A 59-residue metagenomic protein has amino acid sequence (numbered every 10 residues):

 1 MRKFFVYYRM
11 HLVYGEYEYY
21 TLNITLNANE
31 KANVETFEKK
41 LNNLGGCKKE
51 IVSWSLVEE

Functional and structural regions predicted by a protein language model:
M1-K31: N-terminal acidic leader/helix
R9, E38-K39: Short secondary-structure boundary micro-motifs
E30-V34, E38: Generic alpha-helical secondary structure
K39-E59: Short, mixed-charge low-complexity intrinsically disordered segments
